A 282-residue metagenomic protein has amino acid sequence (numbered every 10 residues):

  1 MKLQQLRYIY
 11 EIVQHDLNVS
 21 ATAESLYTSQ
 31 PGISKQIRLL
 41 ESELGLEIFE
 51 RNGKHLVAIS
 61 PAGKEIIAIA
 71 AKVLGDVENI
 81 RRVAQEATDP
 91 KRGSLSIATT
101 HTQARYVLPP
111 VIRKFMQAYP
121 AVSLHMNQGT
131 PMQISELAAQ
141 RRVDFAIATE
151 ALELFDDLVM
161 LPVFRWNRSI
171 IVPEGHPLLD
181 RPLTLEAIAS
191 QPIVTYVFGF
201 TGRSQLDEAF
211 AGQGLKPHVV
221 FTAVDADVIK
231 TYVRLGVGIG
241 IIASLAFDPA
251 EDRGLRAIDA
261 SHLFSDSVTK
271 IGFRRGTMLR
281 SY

Functional and structural regions predicted by a protein language model:
I12-S29: Short helix-boundary/capping micro-motifs
E41-P61: A short LG(V/I)-centered, amphipathic sequence patch enriched for acidic residue(s) preceding the LG motif
E43-L44, I66-T88: Alpha-helical linker/hinge and terminal dimerization helices associated with HTH transcriptional regulators
R92-L154, K216, T222-A223: Central regulatory/effector-binding core of bacterial HTH transcription factors
V107, R256-Y282: A late-sequence structural motif
T130-V143, T149, T201-I258: Hydrophobic hinge/microswitch elements
F155-I193: Flexible hinge/capping segments at coil-to-helix
L178, P192-Q213, L279-Y282: Secondary-structure junction motif
